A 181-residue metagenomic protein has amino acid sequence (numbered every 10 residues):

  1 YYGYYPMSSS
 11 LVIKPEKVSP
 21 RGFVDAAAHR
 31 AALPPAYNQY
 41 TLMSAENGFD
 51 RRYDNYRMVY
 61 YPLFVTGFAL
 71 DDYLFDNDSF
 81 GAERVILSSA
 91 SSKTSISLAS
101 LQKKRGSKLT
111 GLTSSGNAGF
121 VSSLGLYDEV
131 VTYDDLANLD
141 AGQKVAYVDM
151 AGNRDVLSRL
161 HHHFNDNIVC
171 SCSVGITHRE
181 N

Functional and structural regions predicted by a protein language model:
Y1-A45: Glycine-rich phosphate/adenylate-binding loop and adjacent beta-alpha elements of nucleotide- or dinucleotide-binding
Y1-Y2, L87-I96, S115, G152-R154: Gly/Ser/Thr-rich loops at beta-strand to alpha-helix junctions that form or flank small-molecule/cofactor-binding
K17-V18, S115-G116, D134-A137, V174-R179: Short, acidic/turn-prone active-site loops that include or flank metal/cofactor- and phosphate-binding residues
T41-F49, Y56-L87, S91-S100: Short internal alpha-helix immediately C-terminal to a glycine-rich phosphate-binding loop in Rossmann-like
S97-L101, S158-H163: A short acidic, amphipathic alpha-helical/loop segment
G106-L157: Adenosine-nucleotide cofactor-binding segment
R159-N181: Glycine-rich phosphate-binding loop and adjacent beta-alpha segment of Rossmann(oid) nucleotide-cofactor-binding
